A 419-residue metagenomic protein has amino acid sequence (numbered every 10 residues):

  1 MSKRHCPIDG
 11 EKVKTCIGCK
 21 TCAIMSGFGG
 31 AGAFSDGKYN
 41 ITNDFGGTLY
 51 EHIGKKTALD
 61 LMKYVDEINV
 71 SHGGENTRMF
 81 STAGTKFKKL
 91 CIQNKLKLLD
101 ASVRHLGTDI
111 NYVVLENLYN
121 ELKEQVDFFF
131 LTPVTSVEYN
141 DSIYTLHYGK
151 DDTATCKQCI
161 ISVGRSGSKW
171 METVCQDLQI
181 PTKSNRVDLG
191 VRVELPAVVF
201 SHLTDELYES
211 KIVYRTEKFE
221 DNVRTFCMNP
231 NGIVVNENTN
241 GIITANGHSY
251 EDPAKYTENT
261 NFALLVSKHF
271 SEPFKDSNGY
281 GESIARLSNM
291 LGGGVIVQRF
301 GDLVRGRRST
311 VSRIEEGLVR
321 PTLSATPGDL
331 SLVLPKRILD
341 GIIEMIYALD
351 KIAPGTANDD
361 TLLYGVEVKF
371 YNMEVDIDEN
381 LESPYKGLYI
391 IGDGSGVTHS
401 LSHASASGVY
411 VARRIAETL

Functional and structural regions predicted by a protein language model:
M1-E51, A83-L419: Residues forming the flavin
I53, T57, L61-K63, I68-N69: Conserved catalytic/binding loops enriched for acidic/polar residues
H72-N76: Cleavable N-terminal targeting peptides that direct proteins into the secretory/outer-membrane pathway or into
M79-F80: Metallocarboxypeptidase
